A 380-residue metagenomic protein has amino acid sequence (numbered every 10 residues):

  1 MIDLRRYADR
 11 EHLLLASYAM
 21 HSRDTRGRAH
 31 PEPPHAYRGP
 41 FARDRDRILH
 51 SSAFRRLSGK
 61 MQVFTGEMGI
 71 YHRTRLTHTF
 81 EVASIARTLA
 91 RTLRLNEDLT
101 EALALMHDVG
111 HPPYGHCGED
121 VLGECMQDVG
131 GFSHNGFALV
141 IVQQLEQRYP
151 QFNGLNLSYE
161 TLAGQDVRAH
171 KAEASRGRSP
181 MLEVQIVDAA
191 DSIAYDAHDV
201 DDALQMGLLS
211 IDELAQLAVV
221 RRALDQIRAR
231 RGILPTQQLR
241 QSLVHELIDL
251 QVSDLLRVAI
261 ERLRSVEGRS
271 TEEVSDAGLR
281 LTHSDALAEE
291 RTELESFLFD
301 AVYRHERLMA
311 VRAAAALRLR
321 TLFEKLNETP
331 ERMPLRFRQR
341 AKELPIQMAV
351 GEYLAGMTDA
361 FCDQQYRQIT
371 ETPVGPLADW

Functional and structural regions predicted by a protein language model:
M1-T79, A83-L89, N96-D98, G118 (+1 more regions): Histidine-centered, transition-metal-coordinating active-site segments
G69-T77, A90-R91, M106-P113, M126-V129: Short coil/turn segments at secondary-structure boundaries
L99-Q127, N135: Aspartate-rich (DDxxD/NDxxD/DxxxD) Mg2+/diphosphate-binding motifs and their adjoining helix-loop segments
